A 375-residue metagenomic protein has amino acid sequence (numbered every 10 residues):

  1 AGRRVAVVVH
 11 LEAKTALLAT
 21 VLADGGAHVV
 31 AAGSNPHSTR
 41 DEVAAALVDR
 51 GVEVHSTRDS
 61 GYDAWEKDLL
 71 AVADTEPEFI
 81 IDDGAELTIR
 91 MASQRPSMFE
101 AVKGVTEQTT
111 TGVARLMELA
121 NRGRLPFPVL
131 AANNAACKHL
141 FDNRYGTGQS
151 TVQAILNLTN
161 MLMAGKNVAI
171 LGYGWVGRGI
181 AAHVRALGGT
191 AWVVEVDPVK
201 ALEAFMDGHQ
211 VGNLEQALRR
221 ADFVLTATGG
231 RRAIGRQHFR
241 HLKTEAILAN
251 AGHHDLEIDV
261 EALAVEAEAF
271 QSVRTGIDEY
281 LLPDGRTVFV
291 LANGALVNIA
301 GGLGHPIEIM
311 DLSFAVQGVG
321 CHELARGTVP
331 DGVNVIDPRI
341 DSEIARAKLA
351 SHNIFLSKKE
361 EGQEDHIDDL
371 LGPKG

Functional and structural regions predicted by a protein language model:
A1, A31-K166: Glycine/serine-rich phosphate-binding loop and adjoining beta1-alpha1 elements at the start of nucleotide-handling
G2-R4, E12, G33, F127-G165 (+2 more regions): Adenosine-phosphate binding glycine-rich loop
V9-A27, D142, G146-A221, T226-T228: Glycine-rich phosphate/diphosphate-binding loop of Rossmann-like nucleotide-binding domains
G26-A27, V52, S97-E100, L125-F127 (+3 more regions): A short helix->loop->beta-strand "cap" motif at the edges of active sites that frequently abuts
G33, F79-G84, R95-T111, G230 (+2 more regions): ADP-ribose/adenylate-binding Rossmann-like module
V72-A73, Q216-A217, H241: Structural alpha-helical scaffold elements that stabilize or flank donor/cofactor-binding regions in carbohydrate
T75-E76, R219-R220, T244: Alpha-helix C-terminal capping/helix-to-coil transition sites in glycosyltransferase folds
